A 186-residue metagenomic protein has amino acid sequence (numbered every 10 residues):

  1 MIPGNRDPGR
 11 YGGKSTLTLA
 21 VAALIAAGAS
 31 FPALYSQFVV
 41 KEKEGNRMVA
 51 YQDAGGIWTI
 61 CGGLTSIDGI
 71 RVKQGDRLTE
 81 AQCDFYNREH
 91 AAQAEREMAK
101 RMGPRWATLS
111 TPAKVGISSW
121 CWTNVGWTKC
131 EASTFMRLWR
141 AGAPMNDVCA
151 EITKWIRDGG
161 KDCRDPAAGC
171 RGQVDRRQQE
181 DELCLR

Functional and structural regions predicted by a protein language model:
I2-A20, F31-R47, L64, Q82-R88 (+1 more regions): Long, amphipathic alpha-helical surface segments
A23-A26: Extended assembly/interaction regions that build large supramolecular complexes
Y35, G55-I57, A113: Extracytoplasmic
R47-I57, L109, G126-K129: Catalytic glycan-binding domains that act on GlcNAc-containing polysaccharides
Q52-G75: Substrate-binding/active-site groove segments that recognize and process beta-1,4-linked N-acetyl-hexosamine
I70-M136, R140-M145, A150: Alpha-helical segment that forms one wall of the substrate-binding/catalytic cleft in peptidoglycan-active domains
